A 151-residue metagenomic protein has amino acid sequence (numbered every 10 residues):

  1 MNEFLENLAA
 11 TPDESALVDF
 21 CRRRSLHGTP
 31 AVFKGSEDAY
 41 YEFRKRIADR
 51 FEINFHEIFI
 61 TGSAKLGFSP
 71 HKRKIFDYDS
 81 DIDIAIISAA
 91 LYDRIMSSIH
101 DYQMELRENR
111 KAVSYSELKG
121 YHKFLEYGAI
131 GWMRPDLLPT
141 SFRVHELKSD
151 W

Functional and structural regions predicted by a protein language model:
M1-S80, I87-W151: Catalytic core of pol beta-like nucleotidyltransferases
